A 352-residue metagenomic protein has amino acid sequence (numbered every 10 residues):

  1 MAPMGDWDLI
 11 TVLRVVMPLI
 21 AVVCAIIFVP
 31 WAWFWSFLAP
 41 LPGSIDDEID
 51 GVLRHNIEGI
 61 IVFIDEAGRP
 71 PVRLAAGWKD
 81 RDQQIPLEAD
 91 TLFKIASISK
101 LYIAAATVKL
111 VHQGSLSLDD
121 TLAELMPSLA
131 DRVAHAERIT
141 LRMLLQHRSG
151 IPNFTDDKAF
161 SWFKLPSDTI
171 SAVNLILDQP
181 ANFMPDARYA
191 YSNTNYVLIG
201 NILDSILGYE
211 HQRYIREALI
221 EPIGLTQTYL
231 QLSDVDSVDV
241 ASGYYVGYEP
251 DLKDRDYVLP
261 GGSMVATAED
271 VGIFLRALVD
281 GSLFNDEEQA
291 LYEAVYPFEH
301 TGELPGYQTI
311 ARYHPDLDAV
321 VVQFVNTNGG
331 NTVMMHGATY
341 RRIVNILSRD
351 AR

Functional and structural regions predicted by a protein language model:
A2-A75, E249-R352: Catalytic loop of the DD-peptidase/beta-lactamase superfamily, centered on the K-T-G motif and neighboring
L41, I45, I95, S99 (+5 more regions): Hydrophobic (often cysteine-bearing) scaffold residues that line and stabilize catalytic clefts of nucleotide/cofactor
I45, H55-E58, Q83-M143, F183-Y191 (+2 more regions): Short active-site loop at a secondary-structure junction that contains or immediately precedes the catalytic residue(s)
V62, G68, I103, T107 (+6 more regions): Residue-level preference for non-acidic, small/hydrophobic
E66, W78, S97-S99, S128 (+1 more regions): A mature extracytoplasmic/lumenal domain signature
A67, K79, S149-G150, V235 (+1 more regions): Solvent-exposed coil/turn segments that connect beta secondary-structure elements in extracytoplasmic/periplasmic
R73, R81-D82, N153-D156: Short acidic/His/Gly/Ser-rich catalytic and metal-binding motifs that mark active-site loops of diverse hydrolases
A134-I310: Short, surface-exposed loop or secondary-structure junction motifs that flank catalytic or metal-binding residues
